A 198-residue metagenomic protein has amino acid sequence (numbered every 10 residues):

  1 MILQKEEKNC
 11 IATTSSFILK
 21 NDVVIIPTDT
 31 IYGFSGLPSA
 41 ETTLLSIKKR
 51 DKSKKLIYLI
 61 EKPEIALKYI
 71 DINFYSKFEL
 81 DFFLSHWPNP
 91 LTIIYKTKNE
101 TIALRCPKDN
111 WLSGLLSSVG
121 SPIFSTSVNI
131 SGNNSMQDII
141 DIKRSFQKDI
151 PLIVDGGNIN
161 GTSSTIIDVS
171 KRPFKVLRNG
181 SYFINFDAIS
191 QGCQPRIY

Functional and structural regions predicted by a protein language model:
M1-Y198: Active-site-adjacent structural elements in enzyme catalytic cores
